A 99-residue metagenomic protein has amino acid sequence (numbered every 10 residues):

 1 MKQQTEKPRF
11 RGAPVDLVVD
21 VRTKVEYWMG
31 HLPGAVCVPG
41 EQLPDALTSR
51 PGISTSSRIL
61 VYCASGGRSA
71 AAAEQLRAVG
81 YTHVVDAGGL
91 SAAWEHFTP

Functional and structural regions predicted by a protein language model:
M1-L17, V21-R58, G67-P99: Rhodanese-like catalytic fold shared by cysteine-dependent sulfurtransferases and DSP/PTP-type phosphatases
Y62: Short, surface-exposed ligand- or partner-binding patches at beta-edge/loop junctions that are enriched in aromatics
